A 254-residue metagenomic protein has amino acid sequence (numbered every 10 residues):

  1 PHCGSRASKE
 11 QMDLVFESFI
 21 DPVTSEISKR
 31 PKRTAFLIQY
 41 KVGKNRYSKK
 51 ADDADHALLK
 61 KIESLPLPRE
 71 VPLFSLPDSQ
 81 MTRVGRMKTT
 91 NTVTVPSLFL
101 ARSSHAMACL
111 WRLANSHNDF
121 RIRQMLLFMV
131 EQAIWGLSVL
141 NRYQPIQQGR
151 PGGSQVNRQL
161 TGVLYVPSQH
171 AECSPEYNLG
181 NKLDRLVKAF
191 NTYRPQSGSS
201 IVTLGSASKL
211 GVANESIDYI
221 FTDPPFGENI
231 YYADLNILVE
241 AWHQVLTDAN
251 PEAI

Functional and structural regions predicted by a protein language model:
P1-A213, Y232-I254: Nucleic-acid modification enzymes, centered on SAM-dependent nucleic-acid methyltransferases
I220-F221: Hydrophobic beta-strand segment of the Class I
P225: Conserved SAM-binding loop
E228-N229: Short glycine-rich, flexible loops that bind phosphorylated cofactors or substrates
